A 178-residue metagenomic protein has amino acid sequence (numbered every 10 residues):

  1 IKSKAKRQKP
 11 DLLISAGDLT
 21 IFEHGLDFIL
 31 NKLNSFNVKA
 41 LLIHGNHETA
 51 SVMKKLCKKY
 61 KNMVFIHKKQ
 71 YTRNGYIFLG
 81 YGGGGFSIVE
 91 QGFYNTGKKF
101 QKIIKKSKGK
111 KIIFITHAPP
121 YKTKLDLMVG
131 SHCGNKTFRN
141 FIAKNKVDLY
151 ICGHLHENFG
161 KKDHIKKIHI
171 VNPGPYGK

Functional and structural regions predicted by a protein language model:
I1, T20-H24, N46-K54, Q70 (+4 more regions): Active-site environment of divalent metal-dependent phosphoester hydrolases
I1-F36, A50-S51, Y60, K106-G109: N-terminal active-site segment of His-dependent metallophosphoesterases
S3-K4, L30-N31, K68-K69, K102-K105 (+2 more regions): Short, flexible, glycine/charge-rich loop motifs used to bind or transfer phosphoryl groups or to couple energy/partner
P10-T20, L41, G45, I113-H117: Active-site beta-strand/loop signature of hydrolases that rely on acidic residues for catalysis
N34-S35, L41, D126-K178: Conserved beta-sheet core of the metallophosphoesterase superfamily
K39-L41, V64, I77, K111-I113 (+2 more regions): Proline-centered loop/turn at the N-terminus of a beta-strand
I43, I66, Y81, V171-P173: Hydrophobic residues at beta-strand termini and immediately following loops that shape nucleotide-binding pockets
E48-T137: Conserved catalytic scaffold of divalent metal-dependent phosphoesterases
